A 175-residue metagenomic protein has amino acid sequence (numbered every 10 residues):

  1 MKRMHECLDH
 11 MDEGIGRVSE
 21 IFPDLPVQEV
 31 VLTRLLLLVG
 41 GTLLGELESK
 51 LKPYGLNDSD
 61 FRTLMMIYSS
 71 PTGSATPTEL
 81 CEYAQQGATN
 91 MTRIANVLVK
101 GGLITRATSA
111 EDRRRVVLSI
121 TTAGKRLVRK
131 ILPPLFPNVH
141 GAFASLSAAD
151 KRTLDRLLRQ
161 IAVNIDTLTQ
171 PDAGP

Functional and structural regions predicted by a protein language model:
M1-D24, A149-P175: C-terminal regulatory/oligomerization modules of transcriptional regulators
M1-Y54: N-terminal leader segment of winged-helix/HTH proteins
V27, L37, G41-G87, T169-P175: N-terminal helix-turn-helix DNA-binding core of bacterial DNA-binding proteins
V31, L35, R62-M66, R126 (+1 more regions): Pre-recognition alpha-helix immediately N-terminal to the DNA-recognition helix within helix-turn-helix or winged-helix
D58, T72-V117: Canonical helix-turn-helix DNA-binding module
M65, R93, R156: DNA-binding alpha-helical recognition surfaces that contact promoter or target DNA
N96-R156: Charged, amphipathic alpha-helical coiled-coil/dimerization segments
